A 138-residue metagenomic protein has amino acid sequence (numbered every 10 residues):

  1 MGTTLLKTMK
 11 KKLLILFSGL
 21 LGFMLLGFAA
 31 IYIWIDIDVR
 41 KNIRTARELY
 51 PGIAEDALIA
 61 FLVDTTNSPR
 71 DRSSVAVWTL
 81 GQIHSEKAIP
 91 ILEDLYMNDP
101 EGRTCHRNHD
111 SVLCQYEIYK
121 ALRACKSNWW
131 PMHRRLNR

Functional and structural regions predicted by a protein language model:
M1-K11: N-terminal Lys/Arg-rich, disordered targeting/topogenic segments
T4-L5, I15, G19, R135: Acidic/proline-rich low-complexity IDRs
L14-Y32: Hydrophobic membrane-insertion alpha-helices, especially the h-region of bacterial N-terminal signal peptides
L21-F23, D36, L58, P69: Hydrophobic alpha-helical segments, principally membrane-spanning helices and signal/leader peptides
F28-G52, D71-S85, T104-N128: Structural detector for internal amphipathic alpha-helices that build alpha-solenoid repeat scaffolds
L49-D64, S85-D99, W129-L136: Amphipathic alpha-helical scaffolding segments comprising HEAT/armadillo-like alpha-solenoid repeats
P69, S73-S74, M97, N137: Charged interaction patches that mediate protein-protein contacts
